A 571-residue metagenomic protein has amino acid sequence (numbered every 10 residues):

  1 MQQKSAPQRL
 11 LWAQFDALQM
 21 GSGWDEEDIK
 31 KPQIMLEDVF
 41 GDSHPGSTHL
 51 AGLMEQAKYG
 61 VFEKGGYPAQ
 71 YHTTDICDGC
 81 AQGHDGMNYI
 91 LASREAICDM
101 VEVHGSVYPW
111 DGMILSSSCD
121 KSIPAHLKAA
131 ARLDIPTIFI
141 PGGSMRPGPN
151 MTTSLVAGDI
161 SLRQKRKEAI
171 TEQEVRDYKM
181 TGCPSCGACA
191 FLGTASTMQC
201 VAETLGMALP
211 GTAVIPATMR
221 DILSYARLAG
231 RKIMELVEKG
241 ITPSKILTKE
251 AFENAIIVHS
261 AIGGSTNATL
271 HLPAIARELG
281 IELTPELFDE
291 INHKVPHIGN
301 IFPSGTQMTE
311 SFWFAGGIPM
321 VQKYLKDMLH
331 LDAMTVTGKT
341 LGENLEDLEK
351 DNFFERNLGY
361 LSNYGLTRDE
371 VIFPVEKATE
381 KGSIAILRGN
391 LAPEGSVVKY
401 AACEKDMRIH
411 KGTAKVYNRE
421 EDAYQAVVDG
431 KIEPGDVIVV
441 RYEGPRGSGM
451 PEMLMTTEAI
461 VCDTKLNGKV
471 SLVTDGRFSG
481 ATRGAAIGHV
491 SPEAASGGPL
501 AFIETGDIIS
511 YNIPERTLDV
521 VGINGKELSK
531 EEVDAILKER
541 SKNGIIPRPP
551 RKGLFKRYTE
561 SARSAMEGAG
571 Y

Functional and structural regions predicted by a protein language model:
M1-G46, L53-T74, G79-C80, D85-I90 (+5 more regions): Catalytic or ion-coupling anion/metal-binding cores of large enzyme and transporter domains
V61, M100-H104: Glycine-rich, N-terminal phosphate-binding loop and its surrounding beta-alpha-beta segment
I90-D99: Glycine-rich, highly charged phosphate/nucleotide-binding loops
H104-H126, I138-P141: A short, small-residue-rich loop immediately preceding and capping a beta-strand
